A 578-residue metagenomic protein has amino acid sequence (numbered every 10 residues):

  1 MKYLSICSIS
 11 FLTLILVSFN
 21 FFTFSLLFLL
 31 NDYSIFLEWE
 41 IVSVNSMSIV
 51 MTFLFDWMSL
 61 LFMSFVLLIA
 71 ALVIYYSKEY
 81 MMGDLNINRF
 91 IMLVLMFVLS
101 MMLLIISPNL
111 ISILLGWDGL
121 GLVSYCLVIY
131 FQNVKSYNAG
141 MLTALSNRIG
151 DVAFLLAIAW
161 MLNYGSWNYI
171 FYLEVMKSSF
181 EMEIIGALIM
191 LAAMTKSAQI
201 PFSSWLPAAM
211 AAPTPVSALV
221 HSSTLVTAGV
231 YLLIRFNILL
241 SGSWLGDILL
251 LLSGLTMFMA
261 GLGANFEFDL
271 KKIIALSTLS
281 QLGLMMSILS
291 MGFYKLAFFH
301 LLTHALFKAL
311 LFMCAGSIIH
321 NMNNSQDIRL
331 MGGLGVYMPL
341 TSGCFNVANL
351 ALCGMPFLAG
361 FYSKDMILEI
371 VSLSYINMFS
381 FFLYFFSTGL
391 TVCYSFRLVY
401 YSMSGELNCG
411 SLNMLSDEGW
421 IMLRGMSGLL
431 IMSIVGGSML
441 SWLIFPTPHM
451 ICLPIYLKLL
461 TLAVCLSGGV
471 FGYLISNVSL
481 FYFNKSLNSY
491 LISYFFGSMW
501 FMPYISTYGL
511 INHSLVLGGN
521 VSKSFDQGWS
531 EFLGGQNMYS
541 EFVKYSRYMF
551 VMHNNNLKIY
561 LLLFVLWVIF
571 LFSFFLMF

Functional and structural regions predicted by a protein language model:
M1-F578: Core, highly hydrophobic multi-pass alpha-helical transmembrane subunits of bioenergetic inner membranes
